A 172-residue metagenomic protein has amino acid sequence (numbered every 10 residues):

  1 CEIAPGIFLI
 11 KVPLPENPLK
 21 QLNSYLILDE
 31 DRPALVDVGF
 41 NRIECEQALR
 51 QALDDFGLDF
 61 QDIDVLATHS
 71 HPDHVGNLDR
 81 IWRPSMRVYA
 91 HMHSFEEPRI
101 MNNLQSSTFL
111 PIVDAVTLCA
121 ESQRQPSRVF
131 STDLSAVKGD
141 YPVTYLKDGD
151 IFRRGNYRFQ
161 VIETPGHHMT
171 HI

Functional and structural regions predicted by a protein language model:
E2, D148-I172: Core dinuclear metal-dependent hydrolase active-site scaffold
E2-F56: Conserved beta-strand hairpin/beta-sheet module of binuclear metal-dependent hydrolase folds, prominently
P5-V12, V129-S135, G155-Y157: Short Pro/Gly-enriched beta-strand edge/turn motifs at strand-loop
G6, I27, D37, H69 (+3 more regions): Divalent metal-coordination and catalytic microenvironments
K11-P13, M92, P165: Residues at the C-termini of beta-strands that transition into short coil/loop
L14, F40, P72, G166 (+1 more regions): Short, glycine/acidic-enriched loop or turn micro-motifs at the edges of active sites
R32-A34, D64, Y157: Structural motif
E44-E46, Q51-R153: Active-site HxH/HxHxD metal-binding segment of metal-dependent hydrolases
